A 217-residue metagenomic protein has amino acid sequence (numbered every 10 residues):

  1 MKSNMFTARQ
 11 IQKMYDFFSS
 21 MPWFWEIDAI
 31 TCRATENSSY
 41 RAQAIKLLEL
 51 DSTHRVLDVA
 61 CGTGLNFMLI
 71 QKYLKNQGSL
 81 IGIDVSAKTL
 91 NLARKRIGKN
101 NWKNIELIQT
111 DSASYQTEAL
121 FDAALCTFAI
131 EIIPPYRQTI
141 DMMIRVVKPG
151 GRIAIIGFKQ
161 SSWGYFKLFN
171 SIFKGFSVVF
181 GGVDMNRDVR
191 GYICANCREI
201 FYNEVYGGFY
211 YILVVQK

Functional and structural regions predicted by a protein language model:
K2-E49, L65-L69, L92, F169-F176: Conserved class I S-adenosyl-L-methionine
R9, D28, R33-T35, A154-Y206: C-terminal alpha-helical "lid/dimerization" subdomain adjacent to the S-adenosyl-L-methionine
L57-V59, T63-S114: Class I SAM-dependent methyltransferase SAM/SAH-binding core
K75, I133-P134, V147-K148: Helix-to-beta-strand junctions that scaffold the AdoMet/dcAdoMet cofactor pocket in Class I SAM-dependent enzymes
A113-A124: A short acidic, Gly/Pro-enriched loop at the edge of an enzyme's catalytic core that lines a small-molecule cofactor
A123-P135: A short SAM/SAH-binding and catalytic strip from SAM-dependent methyltransferases
R137-P149: A short glycine-rich, Lys/Arg-flanked "PGG" loop and its adjoining helix->strand segment in the class I
L213-K217: C-terminal lobe and adjacent flexible extensions of AdoMet/dcAdoMet transferase-like proteins
